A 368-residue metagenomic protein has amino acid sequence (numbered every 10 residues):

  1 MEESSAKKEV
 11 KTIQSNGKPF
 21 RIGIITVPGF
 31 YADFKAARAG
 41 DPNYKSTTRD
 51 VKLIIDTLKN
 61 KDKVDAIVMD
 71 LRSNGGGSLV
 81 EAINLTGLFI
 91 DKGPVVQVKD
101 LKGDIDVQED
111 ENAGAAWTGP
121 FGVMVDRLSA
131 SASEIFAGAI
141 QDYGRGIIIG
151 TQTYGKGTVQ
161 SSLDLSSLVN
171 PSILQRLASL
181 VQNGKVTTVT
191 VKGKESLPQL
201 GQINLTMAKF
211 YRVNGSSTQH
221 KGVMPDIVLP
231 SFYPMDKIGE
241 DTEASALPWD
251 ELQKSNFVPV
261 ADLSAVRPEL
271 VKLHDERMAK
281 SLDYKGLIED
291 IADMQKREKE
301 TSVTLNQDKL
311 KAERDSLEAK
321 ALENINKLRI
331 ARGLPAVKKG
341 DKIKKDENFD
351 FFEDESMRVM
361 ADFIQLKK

Functional and structural regions predicted by a protein language model:
M1-I173, K209, K345, M360-A361: Cleft-lining beta-strand/loop regions that shape enzyme active-site pockets
K11-S15, A39-P42, Q160-S161, L165-E195 (+2 more regions): Intrinsically disordered, low-complexity segments enriched in small/polar residues
K63, K367-K368: Surface-exposed helix-capping loop/turn segments at secondary-structure junctions
D70, G76, Q97, K102-I105 (+7 more regions): Mixed-charge, polar/low-complexity N-terminal
A82, G87, E109, L197 (+4 more regions): Short, functionally important structural connectors and interaction interfaces within domains
A116-S129, Q175-T187, P198, M207-G215 (+1 more regions): A broadly tuned preference for mixed-charge, low-complexity surface segments
A132, G144, I149-I238: Polar, glycine-rich mid-to-C-terminal structural blocks that act as macromolecule-binding/assembly scaffolds
K209-K367: Conserved functional hotspot residues or short segments at active or partner-binding sites across diverse domains
